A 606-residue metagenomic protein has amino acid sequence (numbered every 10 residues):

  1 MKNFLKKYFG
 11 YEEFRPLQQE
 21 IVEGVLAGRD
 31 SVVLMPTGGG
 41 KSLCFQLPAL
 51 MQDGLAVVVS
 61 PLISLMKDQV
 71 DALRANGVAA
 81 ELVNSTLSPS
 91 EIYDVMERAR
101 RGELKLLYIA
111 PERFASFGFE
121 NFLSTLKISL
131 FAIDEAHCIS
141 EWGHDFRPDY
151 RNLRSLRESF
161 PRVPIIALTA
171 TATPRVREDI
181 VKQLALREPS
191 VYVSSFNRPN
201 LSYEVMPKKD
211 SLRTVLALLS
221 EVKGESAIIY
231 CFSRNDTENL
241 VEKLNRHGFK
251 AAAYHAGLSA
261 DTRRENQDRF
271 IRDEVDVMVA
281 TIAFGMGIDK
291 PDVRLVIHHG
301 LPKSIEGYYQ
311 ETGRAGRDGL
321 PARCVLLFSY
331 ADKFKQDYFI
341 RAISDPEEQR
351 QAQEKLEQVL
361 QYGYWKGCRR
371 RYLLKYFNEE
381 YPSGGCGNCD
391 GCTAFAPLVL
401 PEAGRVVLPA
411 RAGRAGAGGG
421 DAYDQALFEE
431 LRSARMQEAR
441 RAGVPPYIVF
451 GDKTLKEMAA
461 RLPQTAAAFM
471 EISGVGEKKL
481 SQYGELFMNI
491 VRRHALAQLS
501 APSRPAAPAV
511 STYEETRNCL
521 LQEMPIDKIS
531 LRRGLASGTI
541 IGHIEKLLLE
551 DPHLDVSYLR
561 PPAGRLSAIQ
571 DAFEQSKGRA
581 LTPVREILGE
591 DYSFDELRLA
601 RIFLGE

Functional and structural regions predicted by a protein language model:
M1, F334, I340-R341, E347 (+2 more regions): Accessory DNA-binding and partner-docking regions appended to nucleic-acid-acting proteins, especially the terminal
M1-Y8, E12-P16, E20-S42, L50-Q52 (+2 more regions): Helicase motor core with emphasis on the C-terminal RecA-like subdomain
S64: Conserved Rossmann-like nucleotide-cofactor binding loop
